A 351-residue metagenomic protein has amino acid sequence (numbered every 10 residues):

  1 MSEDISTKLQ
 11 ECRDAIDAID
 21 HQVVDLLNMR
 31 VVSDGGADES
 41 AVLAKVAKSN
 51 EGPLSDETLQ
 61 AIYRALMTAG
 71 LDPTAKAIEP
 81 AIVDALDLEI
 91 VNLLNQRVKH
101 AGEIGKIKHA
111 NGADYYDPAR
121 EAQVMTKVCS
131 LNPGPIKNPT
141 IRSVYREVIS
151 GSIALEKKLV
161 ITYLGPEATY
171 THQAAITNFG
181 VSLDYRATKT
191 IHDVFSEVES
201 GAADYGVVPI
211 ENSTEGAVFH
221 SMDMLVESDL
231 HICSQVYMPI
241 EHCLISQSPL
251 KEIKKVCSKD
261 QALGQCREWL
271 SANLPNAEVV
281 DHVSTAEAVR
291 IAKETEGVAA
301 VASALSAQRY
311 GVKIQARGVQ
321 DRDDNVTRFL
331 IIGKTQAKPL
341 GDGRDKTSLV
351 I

Functional and structural regions predicted by a protein language model:
M1-I351: Domain-level signature for soluble enzymes in the chorismate/prephenate branch of the shikimate pathway
